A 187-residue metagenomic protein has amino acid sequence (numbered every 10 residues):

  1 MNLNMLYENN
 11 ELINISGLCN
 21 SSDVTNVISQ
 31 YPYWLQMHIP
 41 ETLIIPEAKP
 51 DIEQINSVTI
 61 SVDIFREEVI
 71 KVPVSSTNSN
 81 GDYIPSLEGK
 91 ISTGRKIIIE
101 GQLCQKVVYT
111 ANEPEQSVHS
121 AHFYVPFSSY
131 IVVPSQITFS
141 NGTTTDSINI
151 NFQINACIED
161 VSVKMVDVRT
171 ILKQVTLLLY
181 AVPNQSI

Functional and structural regions predicted by a protein language model:
M1-I187: Viral structural modules
